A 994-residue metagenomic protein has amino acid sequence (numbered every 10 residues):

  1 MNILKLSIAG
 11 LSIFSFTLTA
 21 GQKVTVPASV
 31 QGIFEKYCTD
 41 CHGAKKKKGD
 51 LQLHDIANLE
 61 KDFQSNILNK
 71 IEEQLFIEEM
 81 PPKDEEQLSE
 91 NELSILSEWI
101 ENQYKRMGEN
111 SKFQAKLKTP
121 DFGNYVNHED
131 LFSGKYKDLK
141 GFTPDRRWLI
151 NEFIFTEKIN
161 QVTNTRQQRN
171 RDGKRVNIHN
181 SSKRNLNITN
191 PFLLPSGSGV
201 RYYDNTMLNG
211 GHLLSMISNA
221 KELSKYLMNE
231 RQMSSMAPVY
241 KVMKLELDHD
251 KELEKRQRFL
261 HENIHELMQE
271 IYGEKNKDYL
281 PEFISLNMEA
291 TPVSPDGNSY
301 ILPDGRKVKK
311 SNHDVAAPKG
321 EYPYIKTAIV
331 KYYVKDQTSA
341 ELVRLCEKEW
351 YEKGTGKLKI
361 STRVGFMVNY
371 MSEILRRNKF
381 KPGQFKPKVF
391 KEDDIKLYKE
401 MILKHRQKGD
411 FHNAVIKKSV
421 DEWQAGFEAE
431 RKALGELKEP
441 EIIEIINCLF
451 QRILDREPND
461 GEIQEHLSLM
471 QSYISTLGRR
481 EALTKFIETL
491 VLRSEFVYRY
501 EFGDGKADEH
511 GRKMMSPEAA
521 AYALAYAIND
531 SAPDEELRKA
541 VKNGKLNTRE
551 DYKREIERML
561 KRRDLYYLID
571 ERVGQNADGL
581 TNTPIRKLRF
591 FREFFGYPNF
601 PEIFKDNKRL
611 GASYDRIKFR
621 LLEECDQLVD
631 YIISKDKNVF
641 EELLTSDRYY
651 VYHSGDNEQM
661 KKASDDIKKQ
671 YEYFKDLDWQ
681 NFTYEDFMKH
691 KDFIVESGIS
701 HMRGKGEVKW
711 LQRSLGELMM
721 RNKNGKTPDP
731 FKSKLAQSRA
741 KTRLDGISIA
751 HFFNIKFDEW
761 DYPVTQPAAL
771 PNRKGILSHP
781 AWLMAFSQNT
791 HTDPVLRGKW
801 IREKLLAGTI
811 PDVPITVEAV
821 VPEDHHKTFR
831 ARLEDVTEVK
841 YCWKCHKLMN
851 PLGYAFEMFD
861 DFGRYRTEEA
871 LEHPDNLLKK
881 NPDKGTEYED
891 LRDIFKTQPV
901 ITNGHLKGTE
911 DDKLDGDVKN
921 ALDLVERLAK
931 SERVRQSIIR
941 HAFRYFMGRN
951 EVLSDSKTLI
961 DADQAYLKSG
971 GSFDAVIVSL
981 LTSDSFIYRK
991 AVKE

Functional and structural regions predicted by a protein language model:
K5-S15: Bacterial N-terminal signal peptides
A20-E98, Q766-A921, V925-A929, R935 (+4 more regions): Sequence context surrounding c-type heme c attachment/ligation sites in exported
A20-G354, S361-G365, N369-Q384, K388 (+14 more regions): Aromatic- and Gly/Pro-enriched helix-to-coil junctions and flexible linker segments
K48, P82, K105-R106, R456-D460 (+9 more regions): Secretory-pathway/luminal and periplasmic proteins that interact with or process carbohydrate-rich
S181-S285, D314-T327, K331-K391, I395-K399 (+4 more regions): A cross-family structural signal marking well-folded subdomains
G435-K438, I446, T476, R480-G503 (+1 more regions): Aromatic-lined, polymer-binding surfaces characteristic of secreted/periplasmic polysaccharide-degrading enzymes
K438, I442, E457, G461 (+6 more regions): Extended, well-ordered alpha-helical scaffold/bundle regions in very large, multi-domain proteins
C448-L454, F486-V497, I585-F600, F946-N950: Core structural elements
